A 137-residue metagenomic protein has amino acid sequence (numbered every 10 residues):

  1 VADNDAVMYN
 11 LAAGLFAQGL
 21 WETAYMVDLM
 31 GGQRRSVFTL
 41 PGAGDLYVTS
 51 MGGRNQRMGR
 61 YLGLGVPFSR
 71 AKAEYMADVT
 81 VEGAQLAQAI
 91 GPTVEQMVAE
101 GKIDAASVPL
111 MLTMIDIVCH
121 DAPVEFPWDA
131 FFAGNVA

Functional and structural regions predicted by a protein language model:
D3-V7, A17-A24, D28-A137: NAD(P)-dependent Rossmann-like dehydrogenase/reductase catalytic/cofactor-binding core
L11-L15: Short, contiguous, pocket-lining structural segments that sit at or immediately flank catalytic/ligand-binding sites
